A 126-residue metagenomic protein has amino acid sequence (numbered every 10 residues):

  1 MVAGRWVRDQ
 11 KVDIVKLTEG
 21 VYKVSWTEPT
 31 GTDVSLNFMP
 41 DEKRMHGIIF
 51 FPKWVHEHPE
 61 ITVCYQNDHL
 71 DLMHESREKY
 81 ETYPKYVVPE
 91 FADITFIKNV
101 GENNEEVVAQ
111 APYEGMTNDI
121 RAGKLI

Functional and structural regions predicted by a protein language model:
M1, V21-Y22, K43-M45: Hydrophobic residues embedded in beta-strands of well-ordered beta-sheets
M1-L17: N-terminal glycine/threonine-rich, aromatic-flanked beta-hairpin/loop signature
V2-W6, V24-T30: Short, solvent-exposed secondary-structure boundary motifs
L17-S25: Short, hydrophobic/aromatic-rich segments at coil-to-beta transitions
T27-I126: Beta-sheet ligand-binding and adhesion/scaffold domains
